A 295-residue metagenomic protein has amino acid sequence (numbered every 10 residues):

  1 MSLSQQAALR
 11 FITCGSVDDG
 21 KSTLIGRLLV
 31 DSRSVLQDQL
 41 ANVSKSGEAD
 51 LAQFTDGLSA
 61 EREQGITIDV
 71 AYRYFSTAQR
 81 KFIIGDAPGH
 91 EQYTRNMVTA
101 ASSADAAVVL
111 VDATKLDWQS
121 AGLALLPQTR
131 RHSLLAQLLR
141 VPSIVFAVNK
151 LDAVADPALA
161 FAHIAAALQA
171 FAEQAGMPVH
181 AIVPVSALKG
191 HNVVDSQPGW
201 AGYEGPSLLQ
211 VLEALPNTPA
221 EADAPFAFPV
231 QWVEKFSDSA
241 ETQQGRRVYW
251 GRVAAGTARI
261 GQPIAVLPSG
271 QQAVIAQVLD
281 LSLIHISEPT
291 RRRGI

Functional and structural regions predicted by a protein language model:
S2-Q5, C14-S16, A60, Q64-T67 (+7 more regions): Replace "in large, NTP-powered and nucleic-acid-processing enzymes" with "in large, NTP-powered factors and other
S2-R95, A104-D117: P-loop NTPase switch module centered on the Walker A-proximal segment
R10-C14, A153-A160, A170, I284 (+1 more regions): C-terminal effector modules of nucleic-acid-centric enzymes and ribosome-associated factors
A87, E91-Q92, S103-R131, V141-V145 (+1 more regions): Conserved Switch II/interswitch segment of TRAFAC-class P-loop GTPases
T94-S102, H132-Q137, L168, A172-E173: Short amphipathic alpha-helices and their capping/turn segments at secondary-structure boundaries
A107-V111, R140-L151, L168-S186: Conserved beta-strand/loop subsegment of P-loop NTPase cores
A162, Q169-S287, R291-R292: Conserved catalytic-core segments of large NTP-driven translation/proteostasis enzymes
